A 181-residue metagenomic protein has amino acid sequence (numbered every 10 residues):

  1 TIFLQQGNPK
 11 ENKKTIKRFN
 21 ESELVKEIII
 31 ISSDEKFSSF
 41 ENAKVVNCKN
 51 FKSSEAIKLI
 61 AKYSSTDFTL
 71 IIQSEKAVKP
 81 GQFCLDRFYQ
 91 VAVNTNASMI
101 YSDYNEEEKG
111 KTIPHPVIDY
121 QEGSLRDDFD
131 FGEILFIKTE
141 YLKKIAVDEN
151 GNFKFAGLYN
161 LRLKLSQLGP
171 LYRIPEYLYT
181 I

Functional and structural regions predicted by a protein language model:
T1-E11, S22, I31: A conserved hydrophobic helix/loop-capping motif in glycosyltransferases and polysaccharide synthases
K14-K26: Short, acidic, metal-binding catalytic loop of nucleotide-sugar glycosyltransferases
S54-F68: Active-site nucleotide-sugar/metal-binding loop of Leloir-type enzymes
T66-K79: Short beta-strand-to-loop acidic/aromatic patch adjacent to the donor-nucleotide binding site
Q82-P114: Conserved donor NDP-sugar-binding/catalytic core segment of glycosyltransferases
T112-T139: A recurrent flexible, glycine/aromatic-enriched loop bordering the glycosyltransferase active site that acts as
Y141, N152-P175: A short, conserved alpha-helix in the catalytic core of glycosyltransferases
P175-I181: Active-site donor/metal-binding and catalytic loop motifs of nucleotide-sugar-dependent glycosylation enzymes
